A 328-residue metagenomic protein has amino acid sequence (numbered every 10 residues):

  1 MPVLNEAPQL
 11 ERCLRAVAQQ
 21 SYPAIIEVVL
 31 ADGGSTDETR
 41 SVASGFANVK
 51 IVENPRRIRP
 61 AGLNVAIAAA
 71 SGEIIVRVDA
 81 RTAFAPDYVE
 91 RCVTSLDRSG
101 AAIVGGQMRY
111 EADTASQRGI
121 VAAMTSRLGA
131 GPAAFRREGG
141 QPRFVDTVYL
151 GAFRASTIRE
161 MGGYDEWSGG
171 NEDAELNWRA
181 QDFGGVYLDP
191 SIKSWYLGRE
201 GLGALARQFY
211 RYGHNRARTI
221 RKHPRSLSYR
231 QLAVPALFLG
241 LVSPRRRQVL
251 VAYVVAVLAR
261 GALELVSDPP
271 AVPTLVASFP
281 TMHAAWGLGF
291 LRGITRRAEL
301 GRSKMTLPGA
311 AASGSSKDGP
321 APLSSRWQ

Functional and structural regions predicted by a protein language model:
R15-I25: Short, acidic, metal-binding catalytic loop of nucleotide-sugar glycosyltransferases
A16, D32-R40, R56, D79-A85: A conserved acidic beta->alpha catalytic loop
N54-A70, R91: Glycine-rich, basic loop-to-helix element that forms the pyrophosphate-binding segment of sugar-nucleotide handling
I75: Short aromatic/hydrophobic "clamp" motif used to bind/position activated sugar donors
A83-R118, A122, K193, L197: Conserved donor NDP-sugar-binding/catalytic core segment of glycosyltransferases
G106-A112, A123-L150, R159, A217 (+1 more regions): Short, flexible, basic/aromatic active-site loop/helix in glycosyltransferases
D165-L227: Catalytic donor/gating beta->alpha subdomain of glycosyltransferases that bind UDP-sugars
P235-E299: Membrane-embedded multi-pass helical conduit in multi-pass membrane proteins, especially envelope-biosynthetic
